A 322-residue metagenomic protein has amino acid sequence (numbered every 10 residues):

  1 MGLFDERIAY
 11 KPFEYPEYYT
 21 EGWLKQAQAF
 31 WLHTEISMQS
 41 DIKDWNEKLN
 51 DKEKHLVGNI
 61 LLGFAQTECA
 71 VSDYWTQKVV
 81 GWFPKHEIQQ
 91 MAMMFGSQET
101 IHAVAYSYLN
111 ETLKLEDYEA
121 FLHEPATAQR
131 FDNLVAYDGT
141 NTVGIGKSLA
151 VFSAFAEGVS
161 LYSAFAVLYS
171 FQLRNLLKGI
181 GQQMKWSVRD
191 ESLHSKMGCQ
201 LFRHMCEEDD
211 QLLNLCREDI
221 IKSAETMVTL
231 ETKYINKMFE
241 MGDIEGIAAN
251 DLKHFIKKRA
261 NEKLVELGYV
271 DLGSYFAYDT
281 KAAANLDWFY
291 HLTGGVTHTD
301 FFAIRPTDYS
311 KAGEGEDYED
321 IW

Functional and structural regions predicted by a protein language model:
M1-W322: Non-heme di-metal
